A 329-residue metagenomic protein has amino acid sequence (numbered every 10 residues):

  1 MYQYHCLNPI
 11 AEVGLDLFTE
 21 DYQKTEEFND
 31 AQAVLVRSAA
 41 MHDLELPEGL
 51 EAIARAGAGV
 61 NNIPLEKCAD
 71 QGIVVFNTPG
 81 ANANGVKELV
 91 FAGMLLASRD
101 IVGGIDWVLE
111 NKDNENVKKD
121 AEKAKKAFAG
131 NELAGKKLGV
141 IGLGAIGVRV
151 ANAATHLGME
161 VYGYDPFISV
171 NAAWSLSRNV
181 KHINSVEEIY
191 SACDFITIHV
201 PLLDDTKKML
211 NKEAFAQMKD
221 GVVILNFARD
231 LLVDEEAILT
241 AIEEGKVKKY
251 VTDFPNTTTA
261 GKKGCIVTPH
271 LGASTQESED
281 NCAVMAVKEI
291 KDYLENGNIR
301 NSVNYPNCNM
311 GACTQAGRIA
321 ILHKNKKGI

Functional and structural regions predicted by a protein language model:
M1-T78, N211-E213, V223, D234: An N-terminal-biased, well-structured beta-alpha scaffold segment characteristic of Rossmann-like dinucleotide-binding
Y4-C6, V140, I321: Hydrophobic Val/Ile/Leu positions in short beta-strands of Rossmann-like dinucleotide-binding domains
A39-E45, Y162, P166-T259, S274: Rossmann-like adenosine-cofactor binding region
P79-K137, E295-V303: Phosphate-binding beta-alpha-beta segment of Rossmann-like dinucleotide-binding domains, i.e., the NAD(P)
K136, L143-G144: Glycine-rich Rossmann-fold phosphate-binding loop(s) that bind the pyrophosphate of adenine dinucleotide cofactors
G147-V148: N-terminal Rossmann-fold NAD(P) dinucleotide-binding loop
A153-A154, M218: Aromatic pocket-lining residues of Rossmann-like dinucleotide-binding sites
Y250, A260-K263, L271-I329: NAD(P)-dependent dehydrogenase/reductase Rossmann-like domain
